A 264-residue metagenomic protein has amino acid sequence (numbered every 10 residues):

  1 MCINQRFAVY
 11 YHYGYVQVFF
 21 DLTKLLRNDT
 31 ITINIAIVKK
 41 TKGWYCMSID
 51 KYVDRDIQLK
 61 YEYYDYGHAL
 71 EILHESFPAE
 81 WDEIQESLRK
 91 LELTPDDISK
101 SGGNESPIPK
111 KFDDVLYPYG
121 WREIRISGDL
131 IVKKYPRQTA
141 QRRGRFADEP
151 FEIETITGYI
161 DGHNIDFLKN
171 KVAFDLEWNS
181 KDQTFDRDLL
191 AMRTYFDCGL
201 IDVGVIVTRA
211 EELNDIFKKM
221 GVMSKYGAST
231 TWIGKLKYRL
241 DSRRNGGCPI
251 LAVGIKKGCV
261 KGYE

Functional and structural regions predicted by a protein language model:
C2-V132: Nuclease-adjacent, charged terminal/linker segments that flank catalytic cores
I98-K100, K111-N170, Q183-L190: Active-site metal-binding core of divalent-cation-utilizing nuclease and nuclease-like domains
L130-Y135, R209-D215: Short connector loops at secondary-structure junctions
T155-Q183, I250-Y263: Mobile, glycine- and charge-enriched loop segments and immediately flanking short secondary-structure elements within
L176-E177, V207-R209: Short His-Asn-centered micro-motif
Y195-I201, D241-N245: Arginine/glycine-rich "motif VI" loop of SF2 helicases in the C-terminal RecA-like domain
I201-V207: Conserved beta-strand signature within the Rossmann-like core of class I S-adenosyl-L-methionine
A210-E264: Domain-level recognition of nuclease-like catalytic cores that cleave nucleotide substrates
